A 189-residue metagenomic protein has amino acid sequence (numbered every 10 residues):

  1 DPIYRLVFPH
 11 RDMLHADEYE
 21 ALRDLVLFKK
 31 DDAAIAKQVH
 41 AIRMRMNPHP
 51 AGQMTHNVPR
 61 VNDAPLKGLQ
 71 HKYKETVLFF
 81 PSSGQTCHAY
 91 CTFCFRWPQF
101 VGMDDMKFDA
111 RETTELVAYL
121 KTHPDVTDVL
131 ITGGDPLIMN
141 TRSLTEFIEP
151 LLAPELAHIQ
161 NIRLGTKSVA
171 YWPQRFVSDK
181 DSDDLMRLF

Functional and structural regions predicted by a protein language model:
D1-K72: Flexible, acidic/Gly-rich N-terminal and inter-domain linker regions that tether and position cofactor-handling modules
P2, L78-F80, R163: Generic structural signal for residues positioned in beta-strands
V61, Y73, F108-E112: Short secondary-structure boundary/capping elements
N62-F95: N-terminal pre-triad scaffold of radical SAM enzymes
F95-E112, P124-D181: Core AdoMet radical
V117, L144-E149, M186-F189: Generic structural signal for well-ordered alpha-helices, preferentially at hydrophobic/aromatic core positions
L120-K121: Short hydrophobic patches on amphipathic alpha-helices that form coiled-coil/helix-mediated interaction surfaces
